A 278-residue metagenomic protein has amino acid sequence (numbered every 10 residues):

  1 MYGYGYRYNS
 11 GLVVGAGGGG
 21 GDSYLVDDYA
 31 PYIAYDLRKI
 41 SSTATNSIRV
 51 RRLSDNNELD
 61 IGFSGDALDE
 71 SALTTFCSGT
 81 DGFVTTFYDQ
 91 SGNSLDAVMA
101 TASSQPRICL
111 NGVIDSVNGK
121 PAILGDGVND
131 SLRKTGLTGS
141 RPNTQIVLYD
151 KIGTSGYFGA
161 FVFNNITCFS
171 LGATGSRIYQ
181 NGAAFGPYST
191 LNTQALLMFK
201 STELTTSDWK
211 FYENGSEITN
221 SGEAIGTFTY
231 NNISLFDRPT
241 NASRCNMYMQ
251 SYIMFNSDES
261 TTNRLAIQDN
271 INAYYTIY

Functional and structural regions predicted by a protein language model:
M1, N9, K39-T45, R49-E58 (+5 more regions): Short, flexible beta-strand-to-coil junctions
Y2-P106, S116, A122, I146 (+3 more regions): GGW-centered surface loops in extracellular recognition modules
G3, K210-E217, N246-S251: Short acidic (Asp/Glu) and glycine-rich catalytic loops that position anionic groups and cofactors
N46, S176, S207-W209, M247-Q250: Repetitive beta-architecture junctions, highlighting loop-to-beta-strand starts across blade-like repeats
D66-S78, S176-Y179, T227-I233: Short, surface-exposed linear segments at secondary-structure transitions and domain or protein termini
C77-T80, T85-N129, G136-G139, Q145-I225: Extracellular glycan-interaction surfaces
L132, R244, T262: Residues that form or flank phosphate/diphosphate-binding pockets in enzymes that use nucleotide phosphates
F185, S221, T227-Q250, M254 (+1 more regions): Extracellular glycan-interaction patches encoded by glycine-rich segments
